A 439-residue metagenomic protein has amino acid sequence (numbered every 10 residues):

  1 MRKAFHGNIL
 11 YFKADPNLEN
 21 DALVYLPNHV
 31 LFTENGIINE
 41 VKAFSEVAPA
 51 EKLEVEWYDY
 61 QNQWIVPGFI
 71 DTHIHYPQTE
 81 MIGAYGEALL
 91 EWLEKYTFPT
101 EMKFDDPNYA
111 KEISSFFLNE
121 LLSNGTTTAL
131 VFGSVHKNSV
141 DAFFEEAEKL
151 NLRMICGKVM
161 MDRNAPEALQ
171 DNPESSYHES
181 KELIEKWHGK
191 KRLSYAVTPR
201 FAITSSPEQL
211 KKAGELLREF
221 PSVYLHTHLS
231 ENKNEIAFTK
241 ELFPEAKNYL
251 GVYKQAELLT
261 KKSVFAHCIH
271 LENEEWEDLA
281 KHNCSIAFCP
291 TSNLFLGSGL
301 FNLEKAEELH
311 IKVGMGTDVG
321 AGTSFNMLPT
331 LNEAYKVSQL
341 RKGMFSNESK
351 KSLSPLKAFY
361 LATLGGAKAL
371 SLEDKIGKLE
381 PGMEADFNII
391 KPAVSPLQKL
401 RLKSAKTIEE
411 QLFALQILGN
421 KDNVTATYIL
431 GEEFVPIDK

Functional and structural regions predicted by a protein language model:
M1-E51: N-terminal metal-binding scaffold of metallo-dependent hydrolase/deaminase domains
R2-H6, P49-E91, S115, L122-S123: Replace "His-x-His-based motif
D15, E19, E384-K439: C-terminal cap of metal-dependent C-N hydrolases
Q63, G83-L152, S176-G189: Alpha-helical scaffold segments that flank or form the walls of functional sites
E80-A110, K158, R163-P173, N232-K262 (+1 more regions): Active-site gating loops and adjacent loop-to-helix segments of metal-dependent hydrolytic enzymes
N138-C268: Metal-coordinating catalytic core of metallo-dependent amide/deamination hydrolases
N151-R153, G214-S222, L258-K261, D278-A287 (+2 more regions): Glycine-enriched alpha-helix->loop->beta-strand junction motifs that scaffold or abut catalytic
Q255-K262, L303-K399: His/Asp/Glu-enriched, well-ordered alpha-helical/loop segment that forms or immediately abuts the divalent-metal
